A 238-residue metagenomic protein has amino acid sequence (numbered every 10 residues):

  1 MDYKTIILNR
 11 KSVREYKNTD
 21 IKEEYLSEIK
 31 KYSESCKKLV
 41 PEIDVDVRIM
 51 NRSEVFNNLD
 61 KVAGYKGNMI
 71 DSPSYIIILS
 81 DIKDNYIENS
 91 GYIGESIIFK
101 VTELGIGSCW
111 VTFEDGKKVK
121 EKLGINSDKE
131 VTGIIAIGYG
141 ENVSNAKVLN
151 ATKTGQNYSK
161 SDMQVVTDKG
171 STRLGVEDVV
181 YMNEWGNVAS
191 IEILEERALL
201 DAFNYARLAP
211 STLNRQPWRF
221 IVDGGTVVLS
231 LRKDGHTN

Functional and structural regions predicted by a protein language model:
M1-N238: Acidic, surface-exposed loops and disordered segments
